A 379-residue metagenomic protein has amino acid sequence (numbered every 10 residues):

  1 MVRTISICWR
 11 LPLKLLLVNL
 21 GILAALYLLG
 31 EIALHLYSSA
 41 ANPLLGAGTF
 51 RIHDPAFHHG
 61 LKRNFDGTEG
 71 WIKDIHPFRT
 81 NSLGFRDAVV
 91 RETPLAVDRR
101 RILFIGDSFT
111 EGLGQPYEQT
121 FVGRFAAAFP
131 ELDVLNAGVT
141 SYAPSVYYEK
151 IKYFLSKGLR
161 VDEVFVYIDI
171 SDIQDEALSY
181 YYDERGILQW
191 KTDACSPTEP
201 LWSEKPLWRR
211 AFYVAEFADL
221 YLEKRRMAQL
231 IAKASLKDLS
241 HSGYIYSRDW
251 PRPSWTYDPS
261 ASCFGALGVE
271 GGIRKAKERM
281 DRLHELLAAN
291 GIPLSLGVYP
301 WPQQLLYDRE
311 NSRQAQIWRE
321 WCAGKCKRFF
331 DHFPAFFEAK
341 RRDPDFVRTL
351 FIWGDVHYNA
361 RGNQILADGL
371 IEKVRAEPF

Functional and structural regions predicted by a protein language model:
M1-L11: N-terminal Lys/Arg-rich, disordered targeting/topogenic segments
K14-I32: Hydrophobic membrane-insertion alpha-helices, especially the h-region of bacterial N-terminal signal peptides
Y37-F129, I245-S260, F336-L350: Membrane/wall-proximal cationic-aromatic binding patches
R100, P130-L132, L159-V164, A288-S295 (+1 more regions): Loop/turn elements at helix/coil->beta-strand transitions in domains of secreted/extracellular proteins
L103, E111-C195: Conserved SGNH/GDSL esterase-like catalytic core that processes O-acyl groups on lipids and polysaccharides
P144, Y148, I273, K277 (+1 more regions): Short, amphipathic alpha-helical "lid/cap" segments that border enzyme active or binding sites
I170-E320, K327, H332-R342: Serine-dependent acyl-ester chemistry module
F351-F379: Histidine-centered active-site loop/cap adjacent to the catalytic His in serine esterases/O-acetyl transfer systems
